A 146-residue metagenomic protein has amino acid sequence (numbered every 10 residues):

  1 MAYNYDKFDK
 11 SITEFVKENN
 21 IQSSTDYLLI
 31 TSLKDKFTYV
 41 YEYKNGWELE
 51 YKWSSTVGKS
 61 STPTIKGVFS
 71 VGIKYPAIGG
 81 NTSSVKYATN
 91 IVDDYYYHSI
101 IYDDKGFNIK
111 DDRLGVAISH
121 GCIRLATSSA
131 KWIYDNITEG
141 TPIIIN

Functional and structural regions predicted by a protein language model:
M1-Y3: Non-catalytic propeptide/linker segments at domain boundaries
Y5-G106: Gly/Pro-biased beta-strand-loop elements
I78-N146: Exported/periplasmic cell-wall-interacting domains
